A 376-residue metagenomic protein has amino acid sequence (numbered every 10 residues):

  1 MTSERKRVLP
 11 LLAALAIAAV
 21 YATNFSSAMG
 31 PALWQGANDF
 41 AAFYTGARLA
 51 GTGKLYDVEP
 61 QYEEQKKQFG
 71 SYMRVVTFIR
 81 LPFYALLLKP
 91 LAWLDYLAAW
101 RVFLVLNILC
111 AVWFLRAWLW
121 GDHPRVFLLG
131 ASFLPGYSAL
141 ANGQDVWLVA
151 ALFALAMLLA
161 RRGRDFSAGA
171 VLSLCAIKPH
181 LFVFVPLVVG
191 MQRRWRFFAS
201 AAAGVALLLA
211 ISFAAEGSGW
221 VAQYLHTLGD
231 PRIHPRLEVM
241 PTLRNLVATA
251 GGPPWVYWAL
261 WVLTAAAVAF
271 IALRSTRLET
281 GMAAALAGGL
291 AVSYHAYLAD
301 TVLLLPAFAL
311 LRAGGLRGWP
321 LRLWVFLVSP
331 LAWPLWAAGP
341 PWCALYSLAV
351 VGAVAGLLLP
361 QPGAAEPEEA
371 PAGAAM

Functional and structural regions predicted by a protein language model:
M1-S167, V189-G314, W319, E366-M376: Primarily membrane-embedded glycan-assembly and transfer machineries that use lipid-linked glycans
A168-L174: Transmembrane beta-strand segments that form the barrel wall of outer-membrane beta-barrel proteins
K178: Glycine-rich, mobile lid/loop segments that gate access to catalytic sites or pores
A313-M376: Aromatic-enriched
